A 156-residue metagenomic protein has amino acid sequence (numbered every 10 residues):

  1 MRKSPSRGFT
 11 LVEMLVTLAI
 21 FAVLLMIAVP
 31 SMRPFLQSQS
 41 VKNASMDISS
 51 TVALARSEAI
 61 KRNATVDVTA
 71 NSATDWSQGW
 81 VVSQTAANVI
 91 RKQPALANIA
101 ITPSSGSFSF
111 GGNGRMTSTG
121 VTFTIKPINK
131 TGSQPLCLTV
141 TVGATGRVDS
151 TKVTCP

Functional and structural regions predicted by a protein language model:
M1-F9: N-terminal leader/signal peptides at the extreme start of proteins
R2-K3, L18, I27-S57, K61 (+1 more regions): N-terminal helix-rich module
F9-V12, V29: Short amphipathic helices of CheY-like receiver
